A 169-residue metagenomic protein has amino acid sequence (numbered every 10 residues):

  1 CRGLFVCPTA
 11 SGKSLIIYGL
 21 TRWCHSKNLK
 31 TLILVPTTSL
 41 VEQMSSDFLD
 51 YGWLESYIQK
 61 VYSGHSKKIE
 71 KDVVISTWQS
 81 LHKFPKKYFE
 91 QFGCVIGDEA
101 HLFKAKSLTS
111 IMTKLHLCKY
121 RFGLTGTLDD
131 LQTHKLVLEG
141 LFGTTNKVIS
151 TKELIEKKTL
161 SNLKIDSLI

Functional and structural regions predicted by a protein language model:
C1-R22: Walker A/P-loop
F5, I33-L34, G123: Structural beta-sheet core signal
I16-C24, M44, I111: Hydrophobic residues on the short alpha-helix immediately C-terminal to a glycine-rich phosphate/catalytic loop
C24-T31, G52-S56, K119, N146: Post-Walker A helix-loop "phosphate-sensing" segment adjacent to the P-loop in P-loop NTPases
T31, T38-G64: Conserved helix-turn-beta segment of the N-terminal RecA-like "Helicase ATP-binding" lobe in SF1/SF2 helicases
V41-Q43, I69, K83, D130-K135 (+1 more regions): Switch/connector loops and helix/strand junctions flanking conserved nucleotide-binding motifs in nucleotide-processing
S63-C94, A105-S110: Conserved helix/coil segment N-terminal to the catalytic DExD/H
G93, H101-D166: Post-DEXD/H (motif II) to motif III coupling segment of the RecA-like Helicase ATP-binding lobe
